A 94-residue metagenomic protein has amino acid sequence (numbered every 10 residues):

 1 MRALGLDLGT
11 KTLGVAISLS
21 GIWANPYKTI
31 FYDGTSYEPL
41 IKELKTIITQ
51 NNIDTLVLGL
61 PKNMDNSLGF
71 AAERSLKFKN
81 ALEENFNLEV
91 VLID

Functional and structural regions predicted by a protein language model:
R2-A3, K11-D94: Phosphate- and other anionic-substrate recognition elements at nucleic-acid/protein interfaces
D7: Conserved catalytic-loop position in the HRD/HxD motif
